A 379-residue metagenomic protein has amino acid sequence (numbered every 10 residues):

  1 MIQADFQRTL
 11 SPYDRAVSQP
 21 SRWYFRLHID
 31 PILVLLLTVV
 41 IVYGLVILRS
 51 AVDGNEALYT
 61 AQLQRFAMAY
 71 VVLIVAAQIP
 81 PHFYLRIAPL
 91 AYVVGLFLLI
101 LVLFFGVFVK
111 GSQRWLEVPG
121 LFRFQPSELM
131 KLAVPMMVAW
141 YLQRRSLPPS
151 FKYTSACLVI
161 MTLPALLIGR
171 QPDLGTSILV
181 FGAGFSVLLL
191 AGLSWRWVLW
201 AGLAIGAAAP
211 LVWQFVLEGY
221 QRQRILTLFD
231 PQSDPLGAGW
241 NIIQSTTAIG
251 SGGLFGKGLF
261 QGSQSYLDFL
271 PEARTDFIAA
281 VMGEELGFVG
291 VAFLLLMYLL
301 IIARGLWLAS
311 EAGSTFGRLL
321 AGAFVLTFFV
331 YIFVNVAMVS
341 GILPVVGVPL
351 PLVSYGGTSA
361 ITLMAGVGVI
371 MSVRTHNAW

Functional and structural regions predicted by a protein language model:
M1-P20, L48, V334-W379: A juxtamembrane structural motif centered on a specific transmembrane helix
S21-L37: N-terminal membrane topogenic signal
L33-N241, A280-S340, A365-V369: Hydrophobic alpha-helical transmembrane segments of multi-pass inner membrane proteins, especially in bacterial systems
G120-M130, R170-P172, G253-K257, V345-L363: Glycine/serine-rich anion-binding loops at beta->alpha junctions that coordinate negatively charged ligand groups
D173-I178, K257-G262, A273-T275, A292 (+3 more regions): Transmembrane helix boundary and interhelical junction motifs in multipass membrane proteins
A248-S251: Glycine-rich, acidic and aromatic/proline-enriched surface loops and short helix-turn segments that act as binding
G253-V289, A309-A312, F316: Long extracytoplasmic/lumenal interhelical loops at the membrane interface of multi-pass membrane proteins
